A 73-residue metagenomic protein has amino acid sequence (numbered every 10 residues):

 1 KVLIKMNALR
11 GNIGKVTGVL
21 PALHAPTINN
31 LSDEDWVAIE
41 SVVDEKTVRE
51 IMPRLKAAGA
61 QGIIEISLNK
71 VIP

Functional and structural regions predicted by a protein language model:
K1-P73: Small-molecule-sensing regulatory modules
